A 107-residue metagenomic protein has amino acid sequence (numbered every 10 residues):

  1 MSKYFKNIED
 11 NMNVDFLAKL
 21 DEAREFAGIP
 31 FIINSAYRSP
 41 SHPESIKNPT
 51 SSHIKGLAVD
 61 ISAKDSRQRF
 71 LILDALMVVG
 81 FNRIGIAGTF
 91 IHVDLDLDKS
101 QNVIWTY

Functional and structural regions predicted by a protein language model:
M1-F26, L97, N102, T106-Y107: Extracytoplasmic cell-surface/polysaccharide-interacting catalytic and binding patches
M1-N7, E44-V59: Short, conserved helix/loop micro-motifs enriched in His/Cys and acidic residues
N7, S35, A63: Short glycine-centered, acidic/aromatic-flanked micro-motifs in structured strand/loop junctions that mark active-site
N11, P40-H42, S66: Acidic-and-aromatic substrate-binding clefts and catalytic sites of carbohydrate-active enzymes
L17-K47: Extended, low-complexity, intrinsically disordered C-terminal regulatory tails of eukaryotic serine/threonine kinases
T50, I54-L57, S62-Y107: Catalytic cores and adjacent binding grooves of peptidoglycan-active enzymes
